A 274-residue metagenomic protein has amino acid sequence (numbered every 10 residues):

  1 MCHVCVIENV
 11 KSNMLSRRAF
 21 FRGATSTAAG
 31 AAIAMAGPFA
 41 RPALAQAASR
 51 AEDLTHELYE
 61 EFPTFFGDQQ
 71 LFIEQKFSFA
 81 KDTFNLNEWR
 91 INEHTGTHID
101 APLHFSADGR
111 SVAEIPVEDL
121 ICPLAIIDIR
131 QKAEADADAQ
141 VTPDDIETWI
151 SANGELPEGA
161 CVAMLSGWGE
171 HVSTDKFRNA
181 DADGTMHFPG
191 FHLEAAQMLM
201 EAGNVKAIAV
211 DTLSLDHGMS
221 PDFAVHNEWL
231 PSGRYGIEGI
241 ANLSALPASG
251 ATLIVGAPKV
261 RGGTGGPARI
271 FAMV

Functional and structural regions predicted by a protein language model:
C2-V274: Active-/binding-site microenvironments in catalytic and ligand-binding cores
